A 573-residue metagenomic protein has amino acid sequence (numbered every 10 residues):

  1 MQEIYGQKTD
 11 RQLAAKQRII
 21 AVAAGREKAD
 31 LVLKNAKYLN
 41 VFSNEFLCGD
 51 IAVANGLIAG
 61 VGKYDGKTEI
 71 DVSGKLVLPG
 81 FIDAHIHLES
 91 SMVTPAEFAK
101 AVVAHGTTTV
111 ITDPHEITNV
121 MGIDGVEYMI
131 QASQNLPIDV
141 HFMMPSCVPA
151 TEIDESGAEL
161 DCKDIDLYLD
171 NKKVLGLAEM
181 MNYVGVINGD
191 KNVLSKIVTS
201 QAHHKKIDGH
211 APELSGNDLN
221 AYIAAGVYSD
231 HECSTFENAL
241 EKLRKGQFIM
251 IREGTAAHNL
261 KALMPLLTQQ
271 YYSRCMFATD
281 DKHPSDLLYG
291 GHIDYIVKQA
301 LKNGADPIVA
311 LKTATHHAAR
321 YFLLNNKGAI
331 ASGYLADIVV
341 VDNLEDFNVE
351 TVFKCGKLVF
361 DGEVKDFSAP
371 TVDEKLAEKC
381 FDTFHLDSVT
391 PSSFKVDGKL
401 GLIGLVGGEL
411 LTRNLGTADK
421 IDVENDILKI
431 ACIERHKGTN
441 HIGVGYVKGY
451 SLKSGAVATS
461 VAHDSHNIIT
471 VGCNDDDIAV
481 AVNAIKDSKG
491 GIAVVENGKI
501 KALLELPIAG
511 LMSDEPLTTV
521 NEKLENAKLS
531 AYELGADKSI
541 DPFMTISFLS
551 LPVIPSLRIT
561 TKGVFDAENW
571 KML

Functional and structural regions predicted by a protein language model:
M1-A54, G62, V103-H105, L288-G304 (+1 more regions): Active-site microenvironment of metallo-dependent hydrolases
Q2-A23, A99-K206, Q270, I500-E505: Divalent-metal coordination cores built from histidine and acidic residues
E27-K34, Y64-T112: Replace "His-x-His-based motif
V32, G80-I82, F142, F277 (+1 more regions): Residue-level marker for buried hydrophobic side chains located in beta-strands that build the well-ordered beta-sheet
A36, G56, G74, H85 (+8 more regions): Divalent metal-coordination and catalytic microenvironments
H87-S91, H115-I117, P145-A150, M180-Y183 (+4 more regions): Active-site beta-loop-alpha junctions enriched in small/polar residues
M121-G125, T151-G157, N188-N192, D218-Y222 (+8 more regions): Short acidic, glycine/serine/threonine-rich loops at helix termini
E159-E179, G185-M250, A257-F277, L288-K302 (+1 more regions): Histidine/acidic residue-rich metal-binding segments in metalloenzymes
